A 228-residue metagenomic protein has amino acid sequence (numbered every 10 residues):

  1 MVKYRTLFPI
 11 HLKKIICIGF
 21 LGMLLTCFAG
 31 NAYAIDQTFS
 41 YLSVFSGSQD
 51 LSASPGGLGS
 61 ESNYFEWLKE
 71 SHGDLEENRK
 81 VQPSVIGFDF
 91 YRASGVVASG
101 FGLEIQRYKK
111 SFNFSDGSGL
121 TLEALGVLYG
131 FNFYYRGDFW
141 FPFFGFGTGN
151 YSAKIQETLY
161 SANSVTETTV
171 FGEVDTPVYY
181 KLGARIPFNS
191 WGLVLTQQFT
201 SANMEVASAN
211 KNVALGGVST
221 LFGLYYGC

Functional and structural regions predicted by a protein language model:
M1-F39: Cleavable N-terminal export/targeting peptides
L7-F8, V44, F65, V96 (+2 more regions): Short, aromatic- and cysteine-enriched interfacial helices/patches that mediate contacts at lipid membranes
A32-Q106, K110, Y225: Short glycine/proline- and aromatic-enriched beta-strand/turn motifs that initiate or cap beta-hairpins
F45-Q49, E104-Y108, G147-Y151, T196-A202: Outer-membrane beta-barrel pore domains and translocons
S52-L58, E76, N113-G117, K154-T158 (+1 more regions): Outer-membrane beta-barrel and related beta-rich outer-membrane complex signature in Gram-negative bacteria
P55-G59, F65, H72-D74, V170 (+1 more regions): Predominantly the C-terminal beta-signal and adjacent terminal strand-loop region of outer-membrane beta-barrel
N63-S71, Y108-S115, Q156-E167, Q198-E205: Flexible, solvent-exposed coil segments and beta strand-coil junctions, predominantly the extracellular/periplasmic
K80-N163, T176, L215, L221-Y226: Gram-negative (and chloroplast) outer-membrane scaffold detector with strong preference for beta-barrel transmembrane
